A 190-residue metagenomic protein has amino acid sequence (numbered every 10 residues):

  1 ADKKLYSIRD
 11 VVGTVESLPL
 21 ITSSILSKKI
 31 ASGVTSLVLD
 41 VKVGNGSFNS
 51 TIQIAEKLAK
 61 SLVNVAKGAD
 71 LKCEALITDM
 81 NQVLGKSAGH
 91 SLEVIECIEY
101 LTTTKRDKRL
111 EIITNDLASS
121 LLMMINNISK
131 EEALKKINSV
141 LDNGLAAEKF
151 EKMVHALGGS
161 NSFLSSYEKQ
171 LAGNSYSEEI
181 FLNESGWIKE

Functional and structural regions predicted by a protein language model:
A1-S7: Divalent-metal coordination cores built from histidine and acidic residues
K4, V12-S24, K28-E190: Well-ordered secondary-structure scaffolds
